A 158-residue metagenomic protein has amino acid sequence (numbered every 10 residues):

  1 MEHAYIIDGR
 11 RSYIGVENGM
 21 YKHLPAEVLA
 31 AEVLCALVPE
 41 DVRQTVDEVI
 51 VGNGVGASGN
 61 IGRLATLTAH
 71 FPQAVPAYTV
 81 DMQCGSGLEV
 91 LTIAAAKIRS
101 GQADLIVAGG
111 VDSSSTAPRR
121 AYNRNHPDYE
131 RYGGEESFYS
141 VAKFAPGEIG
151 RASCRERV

Functional and structural regions predicted by a protein language model:
M1-V75, V111-R157: Conserved "HGTGT" condensation-loop signature of ketosynthase/thiolase-family condensing enzymes that catalyze
D8, T45, V80, Q102-A103: Exposed boundary/loop context
V49-I50, T79, I106: Short, conserved beta-strand segments within well-ordered enzyme catalytic domains that often line or immediately flank
G54-V55, A77-S86: Active-site nucleophile and cofactor-binding loops and adjacent substrate-binding regions of central metabolic enzymes
Y78, E89, A117: A glycine-rich phosphate/pyrophosphate-binding beta-strand-loop-alpha-helix module
M82-D112, S153, R157: Active-site-proximal alpha-helical scaffold in enzymes
